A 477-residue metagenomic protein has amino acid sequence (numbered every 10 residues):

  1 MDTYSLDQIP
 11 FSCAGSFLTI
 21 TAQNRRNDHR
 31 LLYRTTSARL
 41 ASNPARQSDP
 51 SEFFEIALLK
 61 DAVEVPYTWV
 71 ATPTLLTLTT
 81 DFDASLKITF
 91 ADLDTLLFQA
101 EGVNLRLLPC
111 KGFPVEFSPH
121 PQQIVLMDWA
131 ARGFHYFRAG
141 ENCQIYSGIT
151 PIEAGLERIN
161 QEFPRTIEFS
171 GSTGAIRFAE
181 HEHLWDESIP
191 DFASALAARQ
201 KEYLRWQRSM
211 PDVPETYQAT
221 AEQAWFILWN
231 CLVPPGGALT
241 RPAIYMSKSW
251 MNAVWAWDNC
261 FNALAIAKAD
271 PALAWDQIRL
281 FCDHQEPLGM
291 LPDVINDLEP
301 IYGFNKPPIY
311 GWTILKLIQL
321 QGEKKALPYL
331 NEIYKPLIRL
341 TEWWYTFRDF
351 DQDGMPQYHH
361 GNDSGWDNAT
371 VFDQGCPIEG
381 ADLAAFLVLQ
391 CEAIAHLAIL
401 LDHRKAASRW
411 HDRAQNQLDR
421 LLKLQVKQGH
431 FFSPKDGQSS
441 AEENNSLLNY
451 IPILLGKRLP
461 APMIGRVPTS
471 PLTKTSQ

Functional and structural regions predicted by a protein language model:
M1-T216, S249, W257: Terminal accessory carbohydrate-recognition/targeting modules of carbohydrate-active enzymes
D2-S42, K306-A326, K427, F431-P471: C-terminal capping/lid segments that line or modulate ligand- or cofactor-binding pockets
R165-E187, L288, D293-I309, L315 (+4 more regions): The feature captures the catalytic groove of carbohydrate-active enzymes
D212-N230, K268-A269, E286, Q319-D382 (+4 more regions): Active-site acid/base region of carbohydrate-active enzymes
L239-V254: Internal amphipathic alpha-helical repeat/solenoid segments
I244, D293-E299, S433-G437: Short linear capping/connector segments at secondary-structure termini
N252-D270, D283, A381-L400, R404 (+3 more regions): Active-site core of glycosidic bond-cleaving carbohydrate-active enzymes
P271-I278: Membrane helical hairpin/interfacial module
